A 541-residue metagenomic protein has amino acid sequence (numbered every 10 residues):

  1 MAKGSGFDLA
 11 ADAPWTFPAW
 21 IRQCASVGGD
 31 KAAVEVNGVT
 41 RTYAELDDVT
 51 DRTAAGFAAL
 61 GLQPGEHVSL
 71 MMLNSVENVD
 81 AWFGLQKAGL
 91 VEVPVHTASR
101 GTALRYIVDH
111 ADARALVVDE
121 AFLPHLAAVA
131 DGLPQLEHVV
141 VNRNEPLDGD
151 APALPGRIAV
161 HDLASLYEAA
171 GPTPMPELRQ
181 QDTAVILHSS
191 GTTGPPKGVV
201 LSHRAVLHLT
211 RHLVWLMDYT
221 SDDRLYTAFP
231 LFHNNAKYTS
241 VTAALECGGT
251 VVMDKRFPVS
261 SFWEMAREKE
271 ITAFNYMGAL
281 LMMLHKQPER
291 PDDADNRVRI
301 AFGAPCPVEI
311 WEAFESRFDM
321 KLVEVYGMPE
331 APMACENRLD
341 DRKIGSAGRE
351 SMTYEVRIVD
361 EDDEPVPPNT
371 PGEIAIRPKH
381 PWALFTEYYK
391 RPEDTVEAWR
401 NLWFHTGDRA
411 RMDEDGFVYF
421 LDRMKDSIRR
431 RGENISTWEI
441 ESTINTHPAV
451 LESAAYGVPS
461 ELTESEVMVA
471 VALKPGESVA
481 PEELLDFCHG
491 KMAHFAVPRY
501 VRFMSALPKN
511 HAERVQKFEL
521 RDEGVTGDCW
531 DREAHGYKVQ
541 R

Functional and structural regions predicted by a protein language model:
L9-A13, R22, D30-S75, V79-F83 (+3 more regions): Conserved AMP-binding/adenylate-forming core of the ANL superfamily
R22, A55, A59-L60, K87-S165 (+2 more regions): Structural core segment of the AMP-binding/adenylate-forming
T42-E45, E177, A184-H208: Conserved AMP-binding A3 loop
E66-H67, L73-V93, T97-G101, Y106-A115 (+4 more regions): A short helix-loop-beta submotif of the ANL/AMP-binding
S99, R105, L116-E120, G327 (+10 more regions): AMP-binding/adenylate-forming catalytic core of the ANL superfamily
V140, I158-H161, S165-H188, P195 (+1 more regions): Conserved pre-ATP/AMP-binding loop-to-beta segment of ANL
L207-R224, F232-T272, M283, Q287: Conserved AMP-binding/adenylation subdomain of ANL enzymes
E246, W263, E268-Y276, H285-I344 (+2 more regions): Gly/Ser/Thr-rich phosphate-binding loop
